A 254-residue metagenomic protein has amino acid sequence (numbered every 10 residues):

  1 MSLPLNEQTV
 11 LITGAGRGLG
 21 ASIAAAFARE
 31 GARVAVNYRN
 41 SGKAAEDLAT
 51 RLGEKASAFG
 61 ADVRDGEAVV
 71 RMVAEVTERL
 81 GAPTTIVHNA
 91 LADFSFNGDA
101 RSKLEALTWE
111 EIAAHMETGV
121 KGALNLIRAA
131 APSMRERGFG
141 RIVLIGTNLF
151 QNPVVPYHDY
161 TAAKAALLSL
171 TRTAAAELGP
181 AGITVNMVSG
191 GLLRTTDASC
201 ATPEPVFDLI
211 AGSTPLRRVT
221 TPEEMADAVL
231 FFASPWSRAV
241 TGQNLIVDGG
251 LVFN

Functional and structural regions predicted by a protein language model:
T9, G16-G18: Conserved glycine-rich cofactor-binding loop
G42, G60-V73, W109, E223: The beta1-alpha1 cofactor-binding region of Rossmann-like NAD(H)/NADP(H)-dependent oxidoreductases
D47, A100, D159, P180 (+2 more regions): A glycine/serine/threonine-rich, flexible loop-to-helix segment that serves as the NAD(P) cofactor-binding "lid"
A92-F96, K103-H115, V120, R141-A166 (+2 more regions): Catalytic loop of short-chain dehydrogenase/reductase
I127-R128, R172: A short, exposed helix-loop element centered on a Lys and neighboring polar residues
P132, A176-E177, R238: Alpha-helical segment proximal to the catalytic Tyr-Lys
N152, G212, L216, L230 (+1 more regions): Short C-terminal tail/terminal secondary-structure segment of NAD(P)H-dependent dehydrogenase/reductase domains
G179, T184, V240-G242: Short, small/polar-rich loop/turn modules that mediate ligand/substrate recognition or access, typified
